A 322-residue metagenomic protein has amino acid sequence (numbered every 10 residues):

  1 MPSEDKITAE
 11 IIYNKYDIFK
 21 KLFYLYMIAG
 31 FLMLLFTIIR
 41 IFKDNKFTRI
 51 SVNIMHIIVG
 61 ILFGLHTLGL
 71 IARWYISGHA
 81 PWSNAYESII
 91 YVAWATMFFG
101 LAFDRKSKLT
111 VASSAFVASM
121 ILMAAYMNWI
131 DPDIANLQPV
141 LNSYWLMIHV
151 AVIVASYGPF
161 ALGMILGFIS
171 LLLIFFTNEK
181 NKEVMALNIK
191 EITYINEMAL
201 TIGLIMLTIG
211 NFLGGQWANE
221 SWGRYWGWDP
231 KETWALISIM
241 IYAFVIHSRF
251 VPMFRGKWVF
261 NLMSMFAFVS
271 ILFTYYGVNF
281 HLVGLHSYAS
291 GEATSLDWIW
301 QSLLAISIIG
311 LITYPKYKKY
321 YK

Functional and structural regions predicted by a protein language model:
M1, I18-D44, V52-H79, S83-A135 (+4 more regions): Hydrophobic cores of alpha-helical transmembrane segments in multi-pass integral membrane proteins
M1-K15: Soluble non-transmembrane domains of integral membrane proteins
F47: Solvent-exposed interhelical
N142-Y144: Flexible extramembrane loops and terminal tails that flank transmembrane helices in small membrane-associated subunits
T177-I189: Juxtamembrane inter-helical linkers in multi-pass membrane proteins
